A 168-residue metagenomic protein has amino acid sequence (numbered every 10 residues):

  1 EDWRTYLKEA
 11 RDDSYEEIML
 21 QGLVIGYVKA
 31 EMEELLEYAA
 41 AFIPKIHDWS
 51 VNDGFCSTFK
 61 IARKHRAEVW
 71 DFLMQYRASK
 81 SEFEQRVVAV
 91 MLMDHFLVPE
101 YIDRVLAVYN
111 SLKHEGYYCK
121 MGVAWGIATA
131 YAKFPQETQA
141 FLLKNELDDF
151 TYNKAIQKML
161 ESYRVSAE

Functional and structural regions predicted by a protein language model:
E1-E168: Alpha-helical scaffold domains
